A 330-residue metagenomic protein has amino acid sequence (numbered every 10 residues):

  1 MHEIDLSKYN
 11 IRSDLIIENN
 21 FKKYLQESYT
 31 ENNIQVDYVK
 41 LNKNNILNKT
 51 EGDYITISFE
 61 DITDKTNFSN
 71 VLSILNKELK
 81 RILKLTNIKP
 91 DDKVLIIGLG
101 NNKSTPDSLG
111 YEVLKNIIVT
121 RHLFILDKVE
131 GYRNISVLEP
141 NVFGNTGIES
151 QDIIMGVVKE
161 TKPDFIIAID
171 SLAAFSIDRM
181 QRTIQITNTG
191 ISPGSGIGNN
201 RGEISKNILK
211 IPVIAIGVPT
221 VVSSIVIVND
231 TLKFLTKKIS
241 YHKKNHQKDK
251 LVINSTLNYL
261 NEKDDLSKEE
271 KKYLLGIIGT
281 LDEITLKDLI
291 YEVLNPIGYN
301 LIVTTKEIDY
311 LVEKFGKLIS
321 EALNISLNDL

Functional and structural regions predicted by a protein language model:
M1-E51: N-terminal amphipathic/basic leader segments beginning at the initiator methionine
N42-K89: An N-terminal, well-structured beta->alpha segment
S58-E60, K93-S104, V137-N141: Short glycine-rich or small-residue beta-strand-to-loop segments that form or flank ligand, phosphate, metal/Fe-S
E78-R81, T105-H122, T183-S192: A glycine- and small-aliphatic-rich helix-loop capping segment at beta-alpha/alpha-beta transitions that lines
L99-D107, G144, S171-F175: Gly/Ser/Thr-rich loops at beta-strand to alpha-helix junctions that form or flank small-molecule/cofactor-binding
L109-F143: Anionic-ligand anchoring segments at beta-strand to alpha-helix junctions in alpha/beta enzyme folds, i.e., glycine
E130-V158, K162: A structural-propensity feature for long, helix-poor, extended segments
L138-E139, A168-N328: A structural signal for small-residue-enriched, beta-sheet-centric alpha/beta enzyme cores and oligomeric scaffold folds
